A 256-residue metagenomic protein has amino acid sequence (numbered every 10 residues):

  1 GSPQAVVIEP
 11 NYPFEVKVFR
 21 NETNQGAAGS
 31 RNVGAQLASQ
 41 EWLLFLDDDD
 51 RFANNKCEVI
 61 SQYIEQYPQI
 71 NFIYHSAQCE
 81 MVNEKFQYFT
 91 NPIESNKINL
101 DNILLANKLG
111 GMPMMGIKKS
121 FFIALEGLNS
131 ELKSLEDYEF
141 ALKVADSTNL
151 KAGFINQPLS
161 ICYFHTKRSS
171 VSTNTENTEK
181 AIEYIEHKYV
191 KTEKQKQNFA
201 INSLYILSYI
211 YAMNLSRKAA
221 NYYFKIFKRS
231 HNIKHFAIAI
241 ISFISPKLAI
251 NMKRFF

Functional and structural regions predicted by a protein language model:
G1-R20: Acidic donor-binding segment of Leloir-type glycosyltransferases
F14, G29-S30, C57-F121: Flexible acidic/His/Gly-enriched loops in nucleotide-sugar-dependent glycosyltransferase catalytic domains
N21-A38: Glycine-rich, basic loop-to-helix element that forms the pyrophosphate-binding segment of sugar-nucleotide handling
L43: Short aromatic/hydrophobic "clamp" motif used to bind/position activated sugar donors
D47-R51, S76: The conserved acidic donor/metal-binding loop of glycosyltransferases
E94-E179: Conserved nucleotide-sugar donor-binding catalytic segment
Q157-T166, V171-N198, R217-R229: Catalytic core of nucleotide-sugar-dependent glycosyltransferases
Y211-F256: Membrane-interface aromatic/basic loop that binds lipid-linked glycans or pyrophosphate carriers, typified by
